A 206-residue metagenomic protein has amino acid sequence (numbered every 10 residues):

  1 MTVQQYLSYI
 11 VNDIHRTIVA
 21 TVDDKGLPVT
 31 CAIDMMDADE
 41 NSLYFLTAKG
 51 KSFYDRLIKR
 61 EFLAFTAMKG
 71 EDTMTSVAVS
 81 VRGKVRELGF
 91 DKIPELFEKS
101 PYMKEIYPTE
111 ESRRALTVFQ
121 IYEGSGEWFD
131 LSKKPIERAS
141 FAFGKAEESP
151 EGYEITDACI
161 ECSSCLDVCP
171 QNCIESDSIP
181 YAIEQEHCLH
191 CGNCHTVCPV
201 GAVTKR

Functional and structural regions predicted by a protein language model:
Y9-P28, L63-A67: A short, Trp-centered hydrophobic/proline-enriched beta-strand micro-motif
I33-D37: A short, well-structured catalytic beta-strand-centered motif of the EAL phosphodiesterase domain for c-di-GMP
E40-Y44: Short active-site oxyanion
K51-F53, D72, P135-I136: Short, surface-exposed beta-strand-loop junctions and turns on beta-sheet-rich folds
D55-F119, E123-S125: Short, structured beta-strand-loop surface elements
L116-V118, E123, E127-V168, N172: Ferredoxin-type iron-sulfur electron-transfer modules and their immediate structural context
S164-Y181, N193-R206: Iron-sulfur cluster-binding cysteine motifs and their immediate structural context in ferredoxin-like electron-transfer
